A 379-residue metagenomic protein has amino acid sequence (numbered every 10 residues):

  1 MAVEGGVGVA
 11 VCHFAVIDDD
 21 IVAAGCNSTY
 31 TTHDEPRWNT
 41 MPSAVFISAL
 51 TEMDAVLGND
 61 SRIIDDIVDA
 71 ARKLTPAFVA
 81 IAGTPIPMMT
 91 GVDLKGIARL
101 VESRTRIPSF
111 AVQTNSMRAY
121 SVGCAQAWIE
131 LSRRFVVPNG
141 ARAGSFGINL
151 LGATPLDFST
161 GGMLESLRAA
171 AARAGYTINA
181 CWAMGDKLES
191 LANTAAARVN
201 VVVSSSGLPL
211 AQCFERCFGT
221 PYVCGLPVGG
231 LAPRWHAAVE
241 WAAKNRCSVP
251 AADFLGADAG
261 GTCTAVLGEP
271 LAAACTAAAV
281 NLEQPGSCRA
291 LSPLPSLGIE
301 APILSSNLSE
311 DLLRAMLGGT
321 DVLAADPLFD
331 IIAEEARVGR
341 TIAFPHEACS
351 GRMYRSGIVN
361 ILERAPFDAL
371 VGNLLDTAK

Functional and structural regions predicted by a protein language model:
M1-K379: An N-terminal assembly and electron-transfer interface module characteristic of large anaerobic redox and radical
